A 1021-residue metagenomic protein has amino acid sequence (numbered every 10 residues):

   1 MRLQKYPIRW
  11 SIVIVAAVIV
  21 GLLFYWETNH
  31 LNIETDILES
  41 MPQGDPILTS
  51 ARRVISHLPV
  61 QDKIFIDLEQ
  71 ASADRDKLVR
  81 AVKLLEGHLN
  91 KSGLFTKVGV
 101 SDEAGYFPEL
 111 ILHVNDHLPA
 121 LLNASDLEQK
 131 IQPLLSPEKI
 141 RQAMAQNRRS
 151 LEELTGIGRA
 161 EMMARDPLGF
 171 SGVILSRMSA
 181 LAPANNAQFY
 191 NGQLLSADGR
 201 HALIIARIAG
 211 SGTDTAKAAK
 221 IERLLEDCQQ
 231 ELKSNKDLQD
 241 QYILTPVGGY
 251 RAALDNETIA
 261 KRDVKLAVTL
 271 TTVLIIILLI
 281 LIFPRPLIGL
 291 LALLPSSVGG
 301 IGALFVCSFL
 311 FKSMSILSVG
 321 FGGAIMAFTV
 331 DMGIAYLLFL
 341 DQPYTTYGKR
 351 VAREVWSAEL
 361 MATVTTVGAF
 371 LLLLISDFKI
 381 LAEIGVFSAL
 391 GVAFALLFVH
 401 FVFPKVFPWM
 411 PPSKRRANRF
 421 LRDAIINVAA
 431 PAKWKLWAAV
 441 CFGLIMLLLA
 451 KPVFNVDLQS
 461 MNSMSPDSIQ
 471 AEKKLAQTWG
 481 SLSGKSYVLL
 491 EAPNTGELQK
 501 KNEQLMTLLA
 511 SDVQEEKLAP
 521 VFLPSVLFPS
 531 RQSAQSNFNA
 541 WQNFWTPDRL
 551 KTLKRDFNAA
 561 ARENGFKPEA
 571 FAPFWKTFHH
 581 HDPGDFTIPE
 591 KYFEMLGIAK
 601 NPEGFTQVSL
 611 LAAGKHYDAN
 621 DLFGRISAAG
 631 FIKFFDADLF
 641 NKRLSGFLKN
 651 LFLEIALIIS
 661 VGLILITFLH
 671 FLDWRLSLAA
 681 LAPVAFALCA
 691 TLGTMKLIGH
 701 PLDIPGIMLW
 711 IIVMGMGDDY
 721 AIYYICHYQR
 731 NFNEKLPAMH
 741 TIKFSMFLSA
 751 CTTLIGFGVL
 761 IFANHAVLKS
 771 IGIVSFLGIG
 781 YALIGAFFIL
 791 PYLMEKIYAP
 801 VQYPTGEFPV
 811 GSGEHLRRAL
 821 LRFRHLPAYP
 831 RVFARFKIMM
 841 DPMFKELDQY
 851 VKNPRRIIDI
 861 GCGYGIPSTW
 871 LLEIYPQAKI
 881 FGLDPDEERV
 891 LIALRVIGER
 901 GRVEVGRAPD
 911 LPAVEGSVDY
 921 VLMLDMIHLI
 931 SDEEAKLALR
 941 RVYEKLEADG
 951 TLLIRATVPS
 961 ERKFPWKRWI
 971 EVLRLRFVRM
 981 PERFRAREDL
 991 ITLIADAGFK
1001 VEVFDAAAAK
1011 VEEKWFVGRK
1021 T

Functional and structural regions predicted by a protein language model:
W26-S72, A180-Q193, A430, K451-P493 (+1 more regions): Solvent-exposed, non-transmembrane loop/terminal regulatory segments of multi-pass membrane proteins
K83-L194, E516-I588: Alpha-helical transmembrane helix bundles of large polytopic membrane transport and channel proteins
G156-R285, F574-L663: Extracytoplasmic
I288-A335, L676-Y723: Hydrophobic transmembrane alpha-helices and their membrane-interface caps in long multi-pass transport proteins
L293, Y344-S376, F732-A763: Pore- and gate-forming transmembrane helices of large, multi-pass membrane proteins
K435-F557: Juxtamembrane segments of multi-pass membrane proteins
S812-P854, Y864-G901, V905-P912, I930-E933 (+1 more regions): Class I (Rossmann-like) S-adenosyl-L-methionine-dependent methyltransferase catalytic domain, capturing the SAM-binding
K936-A948: A short glycine-rich, Lys/Arg-flanked "PGG" loop and its adjoining helix->strand segment in the class I
